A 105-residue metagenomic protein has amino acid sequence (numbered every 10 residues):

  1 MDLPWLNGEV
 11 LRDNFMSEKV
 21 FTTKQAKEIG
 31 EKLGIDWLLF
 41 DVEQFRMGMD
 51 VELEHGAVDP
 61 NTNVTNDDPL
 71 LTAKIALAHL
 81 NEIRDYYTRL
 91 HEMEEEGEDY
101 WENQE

Functional and structural regions predicted by a protein language model:
D2-F15: Short, Lys/Arg-enriched N-terminal segments with co-localized hydrophobic residues within the first ~10-30 amino acids
M16-S17, E98: Low-complexity, Pro/Thr/Ser/Gly/Ala-rich linker/spacer regions in secreted, extracellular modular proteins
E18-N61: N-terminal acidic leader/helix
N63-Y100: Amphipathic alpha-helical packing elements
E102-E105: Short acidic DE-rich linear segments
